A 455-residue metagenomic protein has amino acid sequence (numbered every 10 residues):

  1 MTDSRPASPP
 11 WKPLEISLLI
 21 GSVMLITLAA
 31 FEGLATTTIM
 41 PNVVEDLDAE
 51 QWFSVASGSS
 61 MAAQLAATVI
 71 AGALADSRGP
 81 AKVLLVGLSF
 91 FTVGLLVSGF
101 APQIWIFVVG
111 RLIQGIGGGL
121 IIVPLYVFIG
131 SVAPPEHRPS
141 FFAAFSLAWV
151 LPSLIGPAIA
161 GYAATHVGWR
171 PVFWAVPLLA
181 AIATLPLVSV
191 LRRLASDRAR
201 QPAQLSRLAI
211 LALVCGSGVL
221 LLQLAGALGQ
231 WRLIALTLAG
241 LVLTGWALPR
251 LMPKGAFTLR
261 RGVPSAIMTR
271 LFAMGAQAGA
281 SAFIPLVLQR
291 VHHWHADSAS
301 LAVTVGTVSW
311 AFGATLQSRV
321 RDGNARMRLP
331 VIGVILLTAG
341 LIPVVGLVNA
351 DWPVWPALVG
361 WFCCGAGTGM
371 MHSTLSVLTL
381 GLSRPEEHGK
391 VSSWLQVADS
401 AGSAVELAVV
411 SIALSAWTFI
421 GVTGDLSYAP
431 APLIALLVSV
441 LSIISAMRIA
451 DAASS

Functional and structural regions predicted by a protein language model:
M1-L14, S196-R200, M447-S455: Intrinsic disorder in cytosolic terminal tails and internal cytosolic loops of multi-pass membrane transporters
E15-T38, S57-S59, V69-I70, A81 (+2 more regions): 12-transmembrane solute porter fold
I39-L65, D297: Extracellular/periplasmic helix-loop-helix junction of adjacent transmembrane segments in MFS-like secondary
V44-D48, A101, G117, A133-P134 (+3 more regions): Short helix-loop-helix connector
E45-D46, D76-S77, G99-P102, S131-P134 (+6 more regions): Membrane-helix boundary and inter-helical linker elements of multi-pass secondary transporters
F53-S57, G110, F141, F145 (+4 more regions): Hydrophobic positions within alpha-helical transmembrane segments of Major Facilitator Superfamily-type secondary
L65, A71-P202: Helix-loop-helix hairpins in multi-pass membrane proteins, especially solute transporters
T165-R270: Hydrophobic transmembrane-helix bundles of small-molecule transporters
